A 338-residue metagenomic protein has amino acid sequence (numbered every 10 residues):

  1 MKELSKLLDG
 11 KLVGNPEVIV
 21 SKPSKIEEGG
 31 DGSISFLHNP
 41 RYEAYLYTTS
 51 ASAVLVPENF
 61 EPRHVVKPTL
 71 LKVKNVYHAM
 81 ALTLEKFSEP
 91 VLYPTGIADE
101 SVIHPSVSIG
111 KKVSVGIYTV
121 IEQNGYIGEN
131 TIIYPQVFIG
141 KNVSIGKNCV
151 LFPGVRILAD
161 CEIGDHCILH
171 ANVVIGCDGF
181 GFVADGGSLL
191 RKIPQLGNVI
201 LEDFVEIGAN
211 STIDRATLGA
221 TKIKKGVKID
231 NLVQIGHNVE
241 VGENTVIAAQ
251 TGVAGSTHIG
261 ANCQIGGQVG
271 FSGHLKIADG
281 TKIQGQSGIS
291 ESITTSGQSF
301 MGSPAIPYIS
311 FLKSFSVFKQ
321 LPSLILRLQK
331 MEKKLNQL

Functional and structural regions predicted by a protein language model:
M1-E100, K112, C161, H166 (+4 more regions): Terminal amphipathic alpha-helical/low-complexity segments used for targeting or macromolecular assembly
F36, G96-P307: Structural signal for interior beta-strand "rungs" in well-ordered beta-sheet cores of soluble enzyme domains
